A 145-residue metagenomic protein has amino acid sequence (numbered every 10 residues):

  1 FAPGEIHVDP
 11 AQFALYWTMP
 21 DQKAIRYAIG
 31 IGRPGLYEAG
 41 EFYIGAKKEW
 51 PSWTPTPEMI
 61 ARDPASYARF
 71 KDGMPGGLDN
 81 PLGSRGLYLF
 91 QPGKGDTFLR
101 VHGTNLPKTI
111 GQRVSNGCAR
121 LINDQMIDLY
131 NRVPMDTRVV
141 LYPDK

Functional and structural regions predicted by a protein language model:
F1-Y43, W50-W53, L141-K145: Intrinsically disordered, low-complexity, Pro/Ser/Thr/Asn/Gly/Ala-rich spacer/linker segments adjacent to signal
P20, K47-E49, P92, T104: Beta-hairpin (beta-strand-turn-beta-strand) motif
R26, R33-E41, D63-K145: Exported/periplasmic cell-wall-interacting domains
